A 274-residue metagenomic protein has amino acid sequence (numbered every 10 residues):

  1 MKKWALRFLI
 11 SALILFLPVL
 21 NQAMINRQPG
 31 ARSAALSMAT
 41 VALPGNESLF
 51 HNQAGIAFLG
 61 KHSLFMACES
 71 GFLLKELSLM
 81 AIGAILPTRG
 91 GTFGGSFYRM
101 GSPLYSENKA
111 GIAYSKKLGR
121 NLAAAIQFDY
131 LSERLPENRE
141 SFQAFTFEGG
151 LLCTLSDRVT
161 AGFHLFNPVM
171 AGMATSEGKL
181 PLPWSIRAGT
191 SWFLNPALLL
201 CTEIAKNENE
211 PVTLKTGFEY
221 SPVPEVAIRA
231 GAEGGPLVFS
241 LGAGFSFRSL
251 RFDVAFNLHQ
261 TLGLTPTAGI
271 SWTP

Functional and structural regions predicted by a protein language model:
M1-R7: Positively charged n-region of N-terminal signal peptides that target proteins for export
R7-P18: Bacterial N-terminal signal peptides
L20-S33, L43-P44, K61-L64, E69-P274: Outer-membrane beta-barrel porins/channels
S33-L59: Single transmembrane alpha-helix segments in multi-pass membrane proteins
